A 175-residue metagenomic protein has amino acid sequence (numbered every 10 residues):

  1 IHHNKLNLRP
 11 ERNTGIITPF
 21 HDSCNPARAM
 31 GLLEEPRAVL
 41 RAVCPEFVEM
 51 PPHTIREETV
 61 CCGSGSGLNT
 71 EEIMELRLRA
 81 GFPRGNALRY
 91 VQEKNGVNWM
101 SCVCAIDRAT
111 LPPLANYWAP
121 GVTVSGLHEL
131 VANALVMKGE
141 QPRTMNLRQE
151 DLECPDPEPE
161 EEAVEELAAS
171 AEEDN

Functional and structural regions predicted by a protein language model:
I1-N175: Iron-sulfur cluster-binding electron-transfer modules in prokaryotic oxidoreductases
